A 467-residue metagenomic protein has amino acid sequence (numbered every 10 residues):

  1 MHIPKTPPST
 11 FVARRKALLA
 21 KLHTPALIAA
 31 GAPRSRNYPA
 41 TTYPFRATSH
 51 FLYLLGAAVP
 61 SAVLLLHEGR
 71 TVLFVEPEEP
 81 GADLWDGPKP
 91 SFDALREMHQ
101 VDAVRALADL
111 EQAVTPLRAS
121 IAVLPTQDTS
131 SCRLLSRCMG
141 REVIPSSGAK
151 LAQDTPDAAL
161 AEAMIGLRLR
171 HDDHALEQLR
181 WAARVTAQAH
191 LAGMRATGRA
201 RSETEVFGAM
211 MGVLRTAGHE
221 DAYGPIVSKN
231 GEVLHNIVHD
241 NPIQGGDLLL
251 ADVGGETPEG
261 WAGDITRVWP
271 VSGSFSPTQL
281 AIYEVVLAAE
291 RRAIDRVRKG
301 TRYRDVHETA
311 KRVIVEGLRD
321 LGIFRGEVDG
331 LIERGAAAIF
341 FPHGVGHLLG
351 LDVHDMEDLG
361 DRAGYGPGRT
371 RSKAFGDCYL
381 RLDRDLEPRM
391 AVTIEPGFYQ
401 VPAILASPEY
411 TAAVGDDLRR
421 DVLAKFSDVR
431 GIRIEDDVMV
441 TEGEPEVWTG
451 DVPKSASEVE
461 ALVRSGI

Functional and structural regions predicted by a protein language model:
M1-I467: Active-site neighborhoods and metal-handling regions in enzymes and metal-associated proteins
